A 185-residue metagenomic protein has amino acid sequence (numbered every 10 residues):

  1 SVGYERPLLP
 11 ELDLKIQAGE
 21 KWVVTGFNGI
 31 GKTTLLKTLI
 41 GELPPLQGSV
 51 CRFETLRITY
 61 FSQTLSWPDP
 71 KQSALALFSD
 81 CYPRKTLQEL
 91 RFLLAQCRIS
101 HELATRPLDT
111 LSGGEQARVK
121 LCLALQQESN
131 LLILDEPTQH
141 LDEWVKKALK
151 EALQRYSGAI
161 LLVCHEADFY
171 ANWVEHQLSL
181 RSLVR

Functional and structural regions predicted by a protein language model:
S1-R185: ABC ATP-binding cassette signature C-motif
